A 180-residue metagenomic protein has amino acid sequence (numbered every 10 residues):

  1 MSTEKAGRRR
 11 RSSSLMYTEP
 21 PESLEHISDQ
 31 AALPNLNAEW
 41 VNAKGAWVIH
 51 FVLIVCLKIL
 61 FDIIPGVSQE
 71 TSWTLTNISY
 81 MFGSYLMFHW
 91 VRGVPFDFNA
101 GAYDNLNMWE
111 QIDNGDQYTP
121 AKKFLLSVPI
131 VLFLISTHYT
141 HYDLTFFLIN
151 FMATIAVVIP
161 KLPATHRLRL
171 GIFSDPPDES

Functional and structural regions predicted by a protein language model:
M1-L36, G101: Extended, low-complexity, polar regulatory segments
T18-H26, V67-I78, R92-Y103: Hydrophobic alpha-helical transmembrane segments
I27-P34, M81-T140, T165, R169-S180: Multipass alpha-helical transmembrane domains of eukaryotic endomembrane proteins
A31-I63, P120-S127: Membrane-interface recognition of transmembrane alpha-helix starts, especially the cytoplasmic loop-to-helix transition
V41-G45, C56-T76, W90, I135-F151 (+1 more regions): Membrane-lumen (extracellular) interface motif
W47, F51, W73-Y80, L126-P129 (+1 more regions): Hydrophobic alpha-helical transmembrane segments of polytopic
S79-L86, A153-P163: Alpha-helical transmembrane segments and their membrane-interface exit regions
